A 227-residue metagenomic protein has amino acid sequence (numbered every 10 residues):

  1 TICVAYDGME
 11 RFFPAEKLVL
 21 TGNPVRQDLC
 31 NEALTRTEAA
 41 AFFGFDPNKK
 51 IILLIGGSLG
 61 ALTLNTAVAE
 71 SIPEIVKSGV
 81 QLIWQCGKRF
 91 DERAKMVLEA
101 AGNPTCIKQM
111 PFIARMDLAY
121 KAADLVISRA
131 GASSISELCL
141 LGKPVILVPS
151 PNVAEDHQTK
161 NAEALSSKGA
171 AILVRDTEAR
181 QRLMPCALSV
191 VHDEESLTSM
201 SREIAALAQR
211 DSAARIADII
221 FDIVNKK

Functional and structural regions predicted by a protein language model:
T1-A40, F45-P47: Active-site-proximal region of nucleotide-activated glycan assembly enzymes, centered on histidine/acidic-rich loops
G8-K17, R93-M96, A100-A101, A119 (+1 more regions): Short loop/helix-cap segments at secondary-structure boundaries that form the rim of catalytic
L20, E137-L140, E155-K168: Short acidic/histidine- and often glycine-rich active-site loop of Leloir-type glycosyltransferases that engages
L34-A41, F45-V126, Q158-A162, S166-A170 (+1 more regions): Donor-nucleotide binding loops and adjacent catalytic segments primarily of GT-B fold Leloir glycosyltransferases
A41, S196-R210: A short, well-ordered alpha-helix in the C-terminal region of glycosyltransferases
D117, K121-S136, K143-P144: Acidic donor-binding loop of glycosyltransferase active sites
S128, P144-E155: Short hydrophobic beta-strand element within catalytic cores of glycosyltransferases and related nucleotide-activated
Q209-K227: C-terminal alpha-helical cap of glycosyltransferases
